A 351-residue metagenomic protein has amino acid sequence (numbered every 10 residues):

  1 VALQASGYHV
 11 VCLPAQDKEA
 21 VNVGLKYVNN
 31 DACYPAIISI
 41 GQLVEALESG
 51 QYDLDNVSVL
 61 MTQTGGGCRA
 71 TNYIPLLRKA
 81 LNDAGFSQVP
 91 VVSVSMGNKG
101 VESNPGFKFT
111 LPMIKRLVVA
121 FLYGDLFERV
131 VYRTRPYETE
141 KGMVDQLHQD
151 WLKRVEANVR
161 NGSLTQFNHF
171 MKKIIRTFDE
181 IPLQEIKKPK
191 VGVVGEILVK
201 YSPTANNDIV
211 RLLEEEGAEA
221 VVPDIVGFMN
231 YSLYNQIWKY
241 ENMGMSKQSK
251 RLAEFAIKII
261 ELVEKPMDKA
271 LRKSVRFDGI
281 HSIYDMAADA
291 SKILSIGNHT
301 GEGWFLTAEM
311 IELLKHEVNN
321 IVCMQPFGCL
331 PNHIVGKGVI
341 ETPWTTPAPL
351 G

Functional and structural regions predicted by a protein language model:
V1-G351: An N-terminal assembly and electron-transfer interface module characteristic of large anaerobic redox and radical
